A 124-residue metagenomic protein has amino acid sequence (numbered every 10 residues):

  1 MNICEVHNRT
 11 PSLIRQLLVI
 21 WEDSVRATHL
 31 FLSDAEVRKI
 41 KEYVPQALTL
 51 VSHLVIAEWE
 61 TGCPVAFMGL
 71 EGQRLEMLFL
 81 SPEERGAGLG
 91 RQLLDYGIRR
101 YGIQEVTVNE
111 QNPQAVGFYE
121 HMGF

Functional and structural regions predicted by a protein language model:
M1-V19: A short beta-loop-alpha structural element at the N-terminal edge of CoA-dependent acyl/N-acetyltransferase catalytic
V19-P45: Conserved GNAT-fold acetyl-CoA-binding loop/helix
P45-I56, R74: A short helix-loop-beta-strand connector motif used in the catalytic cores of GNAT acetyltransferases and, in some
S52-A66: Conserved beta-hairpin
E71-R85, V108-N109: A short, internal acetyl-CoA/4′-phosphopantetheine-binding micro-motif in the GNAT/acyltransferase core
G86-R99, G117-H121: Conserved acetyl-CoA-binding loop-helix of GNAT-fold acetyltransferases
R99-Q111: Conserved GNAT acetyl-CoA-binding A-motif
